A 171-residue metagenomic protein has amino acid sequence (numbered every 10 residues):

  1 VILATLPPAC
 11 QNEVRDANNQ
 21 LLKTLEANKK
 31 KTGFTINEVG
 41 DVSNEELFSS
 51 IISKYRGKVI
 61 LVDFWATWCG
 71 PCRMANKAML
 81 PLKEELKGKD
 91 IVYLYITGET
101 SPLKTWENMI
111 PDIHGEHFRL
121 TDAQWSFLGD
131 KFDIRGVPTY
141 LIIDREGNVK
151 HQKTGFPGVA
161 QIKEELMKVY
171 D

Functional and structural regions predicted by a protein language model:
V1-G57: Oxidative protein folding and maturation machinery
E45, S49, N76-K83, L103 (+4 more regions): Extracytoplasmic/secreted envelope proteins and their assembly/folding machinery, especially bacterial periplasmic
K58-I60, F64-W68, G136: Short pre-active-site segment immediately N-terminal to redox-active cysteine/selenocysteine motifs in thiol-based
K58-V59, N76-T97, K163-E164, K168-Y170: Conserved helix-turn-beta segment immediately C-terminal to the redox Cys motif in thioredoxin-like folds
F64-P81: Conserved redox-active cysteine motifs that mediate thiol-disulfide chemistry, especially di-cysteine Cys-X(1-2)-Cys
T67, S101, N148: Conserved Rossmann-like nucleotide-cofactor binding loop
E84-W125, D130, I134-V137: Conserved segment of the thioredoxin-like fold in thiol-based oxidoreductases
A123-M167: Thiol/disulfide oxidoreductase modules built on the thioredoxin-like
